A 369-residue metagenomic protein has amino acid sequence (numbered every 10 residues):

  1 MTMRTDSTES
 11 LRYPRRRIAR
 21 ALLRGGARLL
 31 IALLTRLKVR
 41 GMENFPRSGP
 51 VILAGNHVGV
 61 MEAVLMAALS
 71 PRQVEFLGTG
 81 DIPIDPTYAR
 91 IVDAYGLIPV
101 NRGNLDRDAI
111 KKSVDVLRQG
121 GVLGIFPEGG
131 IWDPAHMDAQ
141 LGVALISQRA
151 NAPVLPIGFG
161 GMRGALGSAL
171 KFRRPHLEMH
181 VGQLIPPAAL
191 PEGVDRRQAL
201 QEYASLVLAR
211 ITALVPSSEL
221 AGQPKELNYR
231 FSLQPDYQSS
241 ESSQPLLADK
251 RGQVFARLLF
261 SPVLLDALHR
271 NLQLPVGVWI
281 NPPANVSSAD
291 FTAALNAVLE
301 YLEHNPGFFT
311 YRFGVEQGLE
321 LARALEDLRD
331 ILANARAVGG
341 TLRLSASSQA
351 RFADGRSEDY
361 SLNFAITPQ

Functional and structural regions predicted by a protein language model:
T2-G41, R72, P86-Y95: A transmembrane-helix-recognition feature enriched in membrane-embedded lipid enzymes and envelope glyco-/phospholipid
T2-I18, D108-Q369: Non-catalytic C-terminal accessory region of glycerolipid acyltransferases and related lyso-lipid remodeling enzymes
G26-R28, A94-V100, F126-I131: Short, basic, glycine/proline-bearing loop/turn elements
A32, F45-N104, K112, F313: Catalytic core of membrane glycerolipid acyltransferases/transacylases, capturing the structured, soluble-facing
T35, G103-R107, H136: A conditional alpha-helix N-cap/helix-loop micro-motif detector
V39, F76, L97-P99, V154-P156 (+1 more regions): Conserved beta-strand scaffold positions in the cores of enzyme catalytic domains, especially in NTP/NDP-utilizing
E43, G80, N101, G158 (+1 more regions): Residues at the C-termini of beta-strands that transition into short coil/loop
E43-F45, K171-F172: A short beta-turn/loop motif at secondary-structure boundaries
